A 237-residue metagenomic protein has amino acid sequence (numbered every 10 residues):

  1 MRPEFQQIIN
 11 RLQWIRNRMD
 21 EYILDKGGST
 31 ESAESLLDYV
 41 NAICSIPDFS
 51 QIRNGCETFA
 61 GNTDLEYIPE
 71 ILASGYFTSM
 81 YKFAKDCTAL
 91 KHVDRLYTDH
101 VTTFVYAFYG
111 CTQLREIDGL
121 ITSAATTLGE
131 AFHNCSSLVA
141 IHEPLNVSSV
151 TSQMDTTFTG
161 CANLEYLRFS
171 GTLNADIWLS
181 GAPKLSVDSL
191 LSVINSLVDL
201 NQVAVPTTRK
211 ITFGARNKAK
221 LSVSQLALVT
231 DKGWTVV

Functional and structural regions predicted by a protein language model:
M1-G61, Y67-E70, V187: Surface-exposed receptor/substrate recognition regions of extracellular proteins
M1-N10, L191-V223: Long, low-complexity, intrinsically disordered polar/charged segments
I46-R53, T63-T78, T88-T102, T112-T126 (+5 more regions): Structural signature of tandem-repeat unit edges
T58-F59, K82-C87, A107-C111, E130-C135 (+2 more regions): Periodic small-residue-enriched repeat registers in elongated scaffold domains
A60, V203, L226-T230: Short, conserved catalytic or adaptor-binding loops enriched in Gly and charged residues
K218-V237: Extracellular/surface-exposed low-complexity segments
